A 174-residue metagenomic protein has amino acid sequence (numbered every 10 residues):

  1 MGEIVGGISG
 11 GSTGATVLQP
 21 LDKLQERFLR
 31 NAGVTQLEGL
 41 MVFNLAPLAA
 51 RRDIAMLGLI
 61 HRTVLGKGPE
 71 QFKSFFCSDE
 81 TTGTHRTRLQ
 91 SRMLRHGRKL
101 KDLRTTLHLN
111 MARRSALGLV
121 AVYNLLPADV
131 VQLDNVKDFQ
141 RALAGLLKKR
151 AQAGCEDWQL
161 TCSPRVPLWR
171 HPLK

Functional and structural regions predicted by a protein language model:
M1-K174: Hydrophobic/basic alpha-helical segments
